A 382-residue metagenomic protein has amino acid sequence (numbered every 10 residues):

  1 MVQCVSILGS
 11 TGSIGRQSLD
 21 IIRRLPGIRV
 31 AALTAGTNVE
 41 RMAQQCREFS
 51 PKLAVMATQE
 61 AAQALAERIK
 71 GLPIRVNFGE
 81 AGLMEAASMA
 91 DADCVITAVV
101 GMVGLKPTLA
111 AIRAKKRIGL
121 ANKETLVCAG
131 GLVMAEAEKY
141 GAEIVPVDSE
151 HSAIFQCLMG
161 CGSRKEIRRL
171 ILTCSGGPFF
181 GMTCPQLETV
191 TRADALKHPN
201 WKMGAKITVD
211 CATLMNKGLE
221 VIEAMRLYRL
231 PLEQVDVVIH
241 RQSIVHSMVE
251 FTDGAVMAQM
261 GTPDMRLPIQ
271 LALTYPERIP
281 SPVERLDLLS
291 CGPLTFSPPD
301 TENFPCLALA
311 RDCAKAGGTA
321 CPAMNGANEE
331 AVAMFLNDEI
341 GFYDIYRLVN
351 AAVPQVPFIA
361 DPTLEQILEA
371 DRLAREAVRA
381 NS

Functional and structural regions predicted by a protein language model:
M1-S382: Catalytic, metal-anchored helix/loop core of enzyme active sites in primary metabolism
